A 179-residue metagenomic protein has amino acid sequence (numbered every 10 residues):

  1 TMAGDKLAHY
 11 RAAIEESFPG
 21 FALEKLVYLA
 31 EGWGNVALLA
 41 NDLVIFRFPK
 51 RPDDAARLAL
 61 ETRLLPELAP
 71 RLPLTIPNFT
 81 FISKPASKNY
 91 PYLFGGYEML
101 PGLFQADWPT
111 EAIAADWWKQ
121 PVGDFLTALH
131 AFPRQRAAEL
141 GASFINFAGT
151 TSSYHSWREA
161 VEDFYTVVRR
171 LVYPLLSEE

Functional and structural regions predicted by a protein language model:
T1-F18: Juxta-kinase regulatory segment immediately upstream of eukaryotic protein kinase catalytic domains
T1-G4, P52-A55, P109-D116, T151 (+3 more regions): Charge-dense, low-complexity intrinsically disordered segments
G20-L26, E178-E179: Short, surface-exposed acidic
E24-T151: ATP-binding pocket architecture of kinase catalytic cores
G95, T127-A128, A142-E179: Active-site catalytic-loop/activation-segment of kinase and kinase-like phosphoryl-transfer enzymes
